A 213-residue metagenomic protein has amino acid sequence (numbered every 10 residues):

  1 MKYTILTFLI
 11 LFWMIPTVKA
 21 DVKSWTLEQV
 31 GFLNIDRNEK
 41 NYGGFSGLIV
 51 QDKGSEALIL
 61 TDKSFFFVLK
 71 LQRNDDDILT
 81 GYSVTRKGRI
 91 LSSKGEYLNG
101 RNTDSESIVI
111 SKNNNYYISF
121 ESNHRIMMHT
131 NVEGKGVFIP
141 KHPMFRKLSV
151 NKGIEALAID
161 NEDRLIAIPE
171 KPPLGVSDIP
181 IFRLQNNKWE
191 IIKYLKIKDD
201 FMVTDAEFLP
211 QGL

Functional and structural regions predicted by a protein language model:
K2-F8: Sec-dependent signal peptide recognition, specifically the positively charged N-region followed immediately by
Y3, W13-L213: Sequence/structural signature of beta-propeller domains
